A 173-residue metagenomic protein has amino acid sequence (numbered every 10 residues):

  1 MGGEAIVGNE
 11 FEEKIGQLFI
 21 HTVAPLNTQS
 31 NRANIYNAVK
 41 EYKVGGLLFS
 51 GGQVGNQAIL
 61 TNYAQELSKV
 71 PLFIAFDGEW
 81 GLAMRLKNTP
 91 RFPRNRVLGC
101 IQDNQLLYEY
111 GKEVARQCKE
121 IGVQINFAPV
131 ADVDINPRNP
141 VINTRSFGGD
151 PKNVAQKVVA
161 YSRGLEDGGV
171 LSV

Functional and structural regions predicted by a protein language model:
G2-N31: Boundary/entry segment of secreted carbohydrate-active catalytic domains
G3, A115, S162: Short glycine-/small-residue-rich flexible loop motifs, especially phosphate/cofactor-binding loops
V7, K119, E166: Short polybasic/polar patches that bind polyanions
F11-I15, L67-S68, E166-D167: Extracellular/periplasmic catalytic domains that process cell-envelope and extracellular macromolecules
A24-L26, Y36-K157: Enzymes and membrane/adaptor proteins characterized by extended Gly/Ser/Thr/Asp/Glu-rich, aromatic-dotted
S162-V173: Phosphate/pyrophosphate-binding betaalpha-module
